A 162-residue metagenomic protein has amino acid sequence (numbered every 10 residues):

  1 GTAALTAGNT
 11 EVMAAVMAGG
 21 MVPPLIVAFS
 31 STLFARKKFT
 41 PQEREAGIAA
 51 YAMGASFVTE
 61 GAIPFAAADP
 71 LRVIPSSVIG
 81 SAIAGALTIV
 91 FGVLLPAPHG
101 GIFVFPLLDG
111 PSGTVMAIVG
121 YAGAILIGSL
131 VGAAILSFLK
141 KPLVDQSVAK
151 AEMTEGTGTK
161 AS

Functional and structural regions predicted by a protein language model:
G1-G158: Pore-lining transmembrane helices
